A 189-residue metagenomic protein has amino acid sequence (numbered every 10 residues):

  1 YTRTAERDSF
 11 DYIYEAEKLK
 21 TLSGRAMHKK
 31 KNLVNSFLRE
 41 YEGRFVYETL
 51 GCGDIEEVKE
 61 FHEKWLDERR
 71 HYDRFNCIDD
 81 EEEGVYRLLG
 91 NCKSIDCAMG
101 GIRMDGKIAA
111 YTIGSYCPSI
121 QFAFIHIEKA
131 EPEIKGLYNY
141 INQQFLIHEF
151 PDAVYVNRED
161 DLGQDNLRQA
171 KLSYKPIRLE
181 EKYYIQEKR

Functional and structural regions predicted by a protein language model:
Y1-D73: Acyltransferase donor/substrate-recognition loop-hinge adjacent to the catalytic core
H28, D79-E83, G136: Conserved phosphate-coordination/catalytic loops
K30, G84-V85, N142: Amphipathic coiled-coil/heptad-repeat helices and related helical stalk/stem segments that mediate oligomerization
S36, K64, L88, Q144-H148: A generic secondary-structure signal
C52-K59, D79, D161, D165: An alpha-helix initiation/capping motif
E57-K107: Short, conserved active-site entrance elements at the starts or edges of catalytic domains
C97-K188: Aromatic (often tryptophan-rich) hydrophobic motifs at membrane interfaces
